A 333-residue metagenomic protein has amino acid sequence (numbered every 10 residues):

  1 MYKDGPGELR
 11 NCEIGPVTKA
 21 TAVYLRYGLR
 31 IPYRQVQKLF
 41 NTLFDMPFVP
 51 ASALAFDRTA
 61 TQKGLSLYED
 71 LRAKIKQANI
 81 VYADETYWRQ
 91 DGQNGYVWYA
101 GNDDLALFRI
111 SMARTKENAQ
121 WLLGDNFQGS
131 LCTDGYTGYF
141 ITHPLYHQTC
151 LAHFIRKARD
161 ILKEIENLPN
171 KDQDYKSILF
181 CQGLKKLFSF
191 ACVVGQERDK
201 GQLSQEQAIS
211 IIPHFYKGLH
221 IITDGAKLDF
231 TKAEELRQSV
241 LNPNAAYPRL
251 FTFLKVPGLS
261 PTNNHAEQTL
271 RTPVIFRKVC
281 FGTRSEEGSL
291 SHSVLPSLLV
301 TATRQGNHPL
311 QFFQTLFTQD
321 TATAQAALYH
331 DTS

Functional and structural regions predicted by a protein language model:
M1-S333: Catalytic center-proximal scaffold of phosphoryl-transfer enzymes
